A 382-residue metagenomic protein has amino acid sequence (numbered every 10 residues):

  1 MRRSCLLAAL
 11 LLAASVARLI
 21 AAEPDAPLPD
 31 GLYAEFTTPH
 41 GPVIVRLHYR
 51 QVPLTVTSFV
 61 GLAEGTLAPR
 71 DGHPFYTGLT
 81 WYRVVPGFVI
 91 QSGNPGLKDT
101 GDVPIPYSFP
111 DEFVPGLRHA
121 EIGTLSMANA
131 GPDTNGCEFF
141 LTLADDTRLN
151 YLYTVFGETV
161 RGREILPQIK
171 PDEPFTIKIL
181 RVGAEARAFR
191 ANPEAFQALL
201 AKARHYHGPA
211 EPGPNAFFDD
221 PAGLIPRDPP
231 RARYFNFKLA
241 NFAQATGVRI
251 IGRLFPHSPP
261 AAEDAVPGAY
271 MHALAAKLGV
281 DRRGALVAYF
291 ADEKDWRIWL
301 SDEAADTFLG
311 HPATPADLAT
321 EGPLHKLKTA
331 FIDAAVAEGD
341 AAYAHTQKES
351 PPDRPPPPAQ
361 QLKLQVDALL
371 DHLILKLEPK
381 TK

Functional and structural regions predicted by a protein language model:
M1-L6: Bacterial N-terminal signal peptides that target proteins for export
L7-R18: Bacterial N-terminal signal peptides
L19-G208, K382: Cyclophilin-like peptidyl-prolyl cis-trans isomerases
A130, A288-D292: Short beta-strand micro-motifs enriched in acidic
G136-C137, R282-L286: Structural micro-motif
K178, A285-Y289: Broad, structure-driven detector of short, well-ordered beta-strand segments within folded domains
G183-G284, D292-K382: A structural boundary signal for the start of the first folded domain, especially the loop/turn and N-capping region
